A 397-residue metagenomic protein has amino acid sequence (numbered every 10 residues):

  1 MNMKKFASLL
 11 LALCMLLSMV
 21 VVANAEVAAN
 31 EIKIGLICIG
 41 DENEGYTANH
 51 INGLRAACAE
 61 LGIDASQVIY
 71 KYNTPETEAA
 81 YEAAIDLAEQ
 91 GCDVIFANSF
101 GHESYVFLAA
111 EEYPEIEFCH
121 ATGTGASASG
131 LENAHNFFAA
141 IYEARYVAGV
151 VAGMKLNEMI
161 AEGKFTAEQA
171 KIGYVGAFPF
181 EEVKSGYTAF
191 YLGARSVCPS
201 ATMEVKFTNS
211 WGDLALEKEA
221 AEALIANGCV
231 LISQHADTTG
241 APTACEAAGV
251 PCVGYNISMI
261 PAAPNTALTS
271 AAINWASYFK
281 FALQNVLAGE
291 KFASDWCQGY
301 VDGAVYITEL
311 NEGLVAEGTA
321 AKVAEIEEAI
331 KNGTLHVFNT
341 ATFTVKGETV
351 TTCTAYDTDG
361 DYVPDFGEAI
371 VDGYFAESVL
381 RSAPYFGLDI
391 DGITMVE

Functional and structural regions predicted by a protein language model:
M1-N2: N-terminal secretory signal peptides that target proteins for export/translocation
K5-N24: Sec-dependent N-terminal signal peptides of Gram-positive bacterial secreted proteins and lipoproteins
A25-E397: A residue-level marker of the well-folded mature domains of exported/periplasmic proteins
